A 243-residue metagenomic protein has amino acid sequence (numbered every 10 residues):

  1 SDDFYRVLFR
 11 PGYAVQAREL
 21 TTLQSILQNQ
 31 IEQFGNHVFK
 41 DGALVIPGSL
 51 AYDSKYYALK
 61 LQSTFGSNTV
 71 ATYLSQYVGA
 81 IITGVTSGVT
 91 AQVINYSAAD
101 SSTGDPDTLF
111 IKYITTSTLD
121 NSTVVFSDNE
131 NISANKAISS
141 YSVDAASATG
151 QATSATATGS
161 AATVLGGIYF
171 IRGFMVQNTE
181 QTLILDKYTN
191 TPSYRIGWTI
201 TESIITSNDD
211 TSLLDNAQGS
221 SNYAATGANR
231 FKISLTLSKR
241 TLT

Functional and structural regions predicted by a protein language model:
S1-T243: Subunit-assembly interface segments of extracellular/virion macromolecular structures
